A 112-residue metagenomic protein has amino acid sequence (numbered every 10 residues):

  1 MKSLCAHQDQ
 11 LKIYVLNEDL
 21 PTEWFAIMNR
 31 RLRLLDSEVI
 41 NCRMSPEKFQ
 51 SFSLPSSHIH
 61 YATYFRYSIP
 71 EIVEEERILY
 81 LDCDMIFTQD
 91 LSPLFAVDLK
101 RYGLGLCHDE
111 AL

Functional and structural regions predicted by a protein language model:
M1-L112: Glycosyltransferase catalytic domains, chiefly GT-A lineage
